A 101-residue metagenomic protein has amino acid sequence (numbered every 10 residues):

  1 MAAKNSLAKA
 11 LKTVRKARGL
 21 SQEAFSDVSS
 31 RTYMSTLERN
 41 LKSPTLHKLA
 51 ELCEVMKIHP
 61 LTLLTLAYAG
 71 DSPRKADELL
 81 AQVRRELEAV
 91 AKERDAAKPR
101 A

Functional and structural regions predicted by a protein language model:
M1-A17: A short, Lys/Arg-rich alpha-helix, primarily the initiator
A10, G19-S21, T45-K48, H59: Residues that mark the N-terminal boundary/hinge immediately upstream of a DNA-recognition element
R18-T36: Short alpha-helical DNA-recognition segment
S29, E38, K48, A67: DNA major-groove recognition helix of helix-turn-helix
N40-E54: Short, basic-rich loop-to-helix N-cap that marks the start of a DNA-contacting helix
A50-R74: A contiguous, mid-protein "functional segment" used to position or interact with cofactors/ions or partner subunits
T65-A101: Short, charged recognition helix plus adjacent turn of helix-turn-helix-like nucleic-acid-binding domains
